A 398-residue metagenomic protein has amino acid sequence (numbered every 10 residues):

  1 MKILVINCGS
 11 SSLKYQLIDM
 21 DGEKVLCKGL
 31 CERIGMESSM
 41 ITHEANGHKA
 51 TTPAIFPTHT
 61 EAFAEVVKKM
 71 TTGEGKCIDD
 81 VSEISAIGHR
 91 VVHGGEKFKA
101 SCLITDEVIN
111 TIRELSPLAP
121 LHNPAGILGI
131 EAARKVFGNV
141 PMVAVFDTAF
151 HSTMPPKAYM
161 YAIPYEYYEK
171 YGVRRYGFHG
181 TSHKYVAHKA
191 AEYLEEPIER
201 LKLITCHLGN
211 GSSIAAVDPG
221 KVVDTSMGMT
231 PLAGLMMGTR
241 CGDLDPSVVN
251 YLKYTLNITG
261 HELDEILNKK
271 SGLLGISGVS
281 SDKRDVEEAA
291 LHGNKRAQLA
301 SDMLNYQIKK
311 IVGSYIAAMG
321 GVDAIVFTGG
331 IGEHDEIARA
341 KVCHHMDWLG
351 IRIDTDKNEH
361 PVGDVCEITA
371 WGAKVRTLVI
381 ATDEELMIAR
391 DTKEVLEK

Functional and structural regions predicted by a protein language model:
M1-L4: Extreme N-terminal starter segment of soluble prokaryotic enzymes
G9, H89-V92, L208, V322 (+1 more regions): Glycine-rich beta-strand-to-loop/alpha-helix junction loops that act as flexible
S12-F56, G228: Short glycine-rich, Thr/Ser-proximal phosphate-binding strand/loop in the N-terminal lobe of ATP-dependent enzymes
M70-H122, V143, A149-A158: Short beta-strand-loop/turn "lid" adjacent to the catalytic site in phosphate-handling enzymes
F150-Y254: Glycine-rich phosphate-binding loop of actin/hexokinase-like ATP-binding domains
D218, D224-L256, E265, G329-H360: Catalytic phosphate/nucleotide-handling subdomain of diverse soluble enzymes
E265, G272-I276, K283-A318: Adenine-nucleotide phosphate-binding core of ATP-dependent small-molecule kinases
Q298, D302-A318, D323-V326, G332-K398: Internal helix-turn-beta structural module
